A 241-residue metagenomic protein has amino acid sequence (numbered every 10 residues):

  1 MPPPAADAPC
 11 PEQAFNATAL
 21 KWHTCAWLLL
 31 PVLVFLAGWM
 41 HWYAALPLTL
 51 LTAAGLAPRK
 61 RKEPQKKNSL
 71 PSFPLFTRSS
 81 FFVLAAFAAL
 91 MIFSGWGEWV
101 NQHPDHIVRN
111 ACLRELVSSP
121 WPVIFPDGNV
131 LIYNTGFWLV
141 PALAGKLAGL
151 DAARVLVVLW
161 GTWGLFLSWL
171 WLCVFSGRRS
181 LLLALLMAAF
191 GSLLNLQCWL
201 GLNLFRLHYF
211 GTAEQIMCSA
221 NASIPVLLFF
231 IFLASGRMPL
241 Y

Functional and structural regions predicted by a protein language model:
M1-L70, A188-L194, C198-L202, R206 (+1 more regions): Membrane-embedded, hydrophobic transmembrane alpha-helices
P11, I224-Y241: Membrane-interface transmembrane helices that cradle and orient dolichyl/undecaprenyl
K21-A26, R78-A85, L183-A184, N221 (+2 more regions): Alpha-helical transmembrane segments of integral membrane proteins
A26-F35, A86, W138-G145, F166-L167 (+1 more regions): Hydrophobic, membrane-inserted alpha-helices
A37-W39, A53-K67, F93, C173-G177 (+1 more regions): Structural signal for the C-terminal ends of transmembrane alpha-helices and the immediately following loop
N68-F76, R178-L181: Membrane-interfacial entry segments at the cytosolic side of transmembrane helices
P74-W99: Helix-loop-helix transmembrane hairpins and adjacent membrane-interface loops of multi-pass inner-membrane proteins
F93-L228: Active-site lumenal/periplasmic loops and adjacent helix-entry segments of GT-C-fold, multi-pass membrane
